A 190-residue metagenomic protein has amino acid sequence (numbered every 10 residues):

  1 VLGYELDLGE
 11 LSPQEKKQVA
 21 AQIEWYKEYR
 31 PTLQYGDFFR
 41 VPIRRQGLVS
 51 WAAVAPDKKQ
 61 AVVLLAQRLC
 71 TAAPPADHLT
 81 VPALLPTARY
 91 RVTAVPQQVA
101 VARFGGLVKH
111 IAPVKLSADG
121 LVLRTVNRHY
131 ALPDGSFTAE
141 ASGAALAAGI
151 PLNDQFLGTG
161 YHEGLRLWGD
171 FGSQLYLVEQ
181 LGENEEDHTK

Functional and structural regions predicted by a protein language model:
V1-L152, F156, Y176: Active-site-proximal substrate-binding groove within the catalytic cores of carbohydrate-active enzymes
Y161, L165-S173, E179-K190: Mature N-terminal, pre-catalytic/accessory segment of carbohydrate-active enzymes
